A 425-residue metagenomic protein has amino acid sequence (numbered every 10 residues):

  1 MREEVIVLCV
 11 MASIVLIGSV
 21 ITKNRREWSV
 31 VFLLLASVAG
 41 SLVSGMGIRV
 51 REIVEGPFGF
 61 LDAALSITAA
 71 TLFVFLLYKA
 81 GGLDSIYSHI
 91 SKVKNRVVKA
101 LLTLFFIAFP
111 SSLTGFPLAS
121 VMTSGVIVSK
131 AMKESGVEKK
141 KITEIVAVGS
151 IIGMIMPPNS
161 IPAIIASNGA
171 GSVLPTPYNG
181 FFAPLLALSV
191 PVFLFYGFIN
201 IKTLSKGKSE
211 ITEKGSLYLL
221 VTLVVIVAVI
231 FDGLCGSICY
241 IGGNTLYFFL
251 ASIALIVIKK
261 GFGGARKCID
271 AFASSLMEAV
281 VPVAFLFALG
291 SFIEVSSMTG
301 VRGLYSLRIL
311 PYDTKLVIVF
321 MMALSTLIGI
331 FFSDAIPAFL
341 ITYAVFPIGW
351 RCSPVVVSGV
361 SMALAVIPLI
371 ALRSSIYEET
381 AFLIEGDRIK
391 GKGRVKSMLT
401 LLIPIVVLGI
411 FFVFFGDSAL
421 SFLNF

Functional and structural regions predicted by a protein language model:
M1, K133-L219, S353-V360, Y377-F425: Membrane-core helix-loop-helix motifs of multi-pass transport proteins
M1-V15, L33, V38-S44, A183-A271 (+2 more regions): Long, contiguous bundles of hydrophobic transmembrane helices that form the permeation core of multi-pass
R2-I6, F58-A63, I90-F105, S135-I142 (+4 more regions): Membrane-interfacial loop-to-helix junctions in multi-pass transporters
R2-V7, N24-F32, S44, V54-A70 (+5 more regions): Helical membrane-embedded segments and adjacent short helical loop/helix-boundary regions of multi-pass membrane
R25-E27, D62-A63, V74-D84, S111-T123 (+4 more regions): Short helix-coil transition sites and intra-membrane helix breaks within transmembrane domains of multi-pass
V50-D84, F109, T245-L246, F262-V301 (+1 more regions): Core transmembrane alpha-helical segments of multi-pass membrane transporters/permeases
T68, K94-I127, Y312-M362: Hydrophobic alpha-helical transmembrane segments of multi-pass integral membrane proteins, predominantly secondary
L118-A131, S160-G171, A335-I348, S374-R388: Re-entrant/interfacial helical elements at transmembrane boundaries that shape and gate the permeation pathway
